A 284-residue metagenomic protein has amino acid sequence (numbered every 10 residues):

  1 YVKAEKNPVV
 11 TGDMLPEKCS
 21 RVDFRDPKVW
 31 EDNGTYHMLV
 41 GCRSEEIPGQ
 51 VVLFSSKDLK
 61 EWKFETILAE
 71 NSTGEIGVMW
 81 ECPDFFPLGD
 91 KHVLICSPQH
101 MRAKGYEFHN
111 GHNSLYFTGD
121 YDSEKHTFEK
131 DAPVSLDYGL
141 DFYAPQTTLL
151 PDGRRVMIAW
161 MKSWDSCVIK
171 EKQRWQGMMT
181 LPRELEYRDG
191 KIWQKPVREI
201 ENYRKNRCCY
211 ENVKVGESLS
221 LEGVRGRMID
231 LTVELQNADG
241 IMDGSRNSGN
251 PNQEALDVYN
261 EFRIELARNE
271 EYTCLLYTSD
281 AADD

Functional and structural regions predicted by a protein language model:
Y1-D26, E31-I76, P87-Y138, I158-K214 (+4 more regions): Beta-rich carbohydrate-recognition and catalytic domains
R25-K28, E81-P83, Y143-Q146: Beta-propeller and closely related beta-sheet repeat lectin domains
L150-P151: Structural secondary-structure packing elements that flank or coincide with functional cores
G216-S218: Surface-exposed ligand/attachment interfaces on beta-rich extracellular proteins
S220-M242, R246-L256: A carbohydrate-recognition surface predominantly in extracellular/luminal proteins
Y259-E261: Core catalytic machinery and nucleic-acid-binding channels of phosphodiester-processing enzymes
Y277-D283: Conserved small/polar residues in nucleotide/adenosyl-binding loops
